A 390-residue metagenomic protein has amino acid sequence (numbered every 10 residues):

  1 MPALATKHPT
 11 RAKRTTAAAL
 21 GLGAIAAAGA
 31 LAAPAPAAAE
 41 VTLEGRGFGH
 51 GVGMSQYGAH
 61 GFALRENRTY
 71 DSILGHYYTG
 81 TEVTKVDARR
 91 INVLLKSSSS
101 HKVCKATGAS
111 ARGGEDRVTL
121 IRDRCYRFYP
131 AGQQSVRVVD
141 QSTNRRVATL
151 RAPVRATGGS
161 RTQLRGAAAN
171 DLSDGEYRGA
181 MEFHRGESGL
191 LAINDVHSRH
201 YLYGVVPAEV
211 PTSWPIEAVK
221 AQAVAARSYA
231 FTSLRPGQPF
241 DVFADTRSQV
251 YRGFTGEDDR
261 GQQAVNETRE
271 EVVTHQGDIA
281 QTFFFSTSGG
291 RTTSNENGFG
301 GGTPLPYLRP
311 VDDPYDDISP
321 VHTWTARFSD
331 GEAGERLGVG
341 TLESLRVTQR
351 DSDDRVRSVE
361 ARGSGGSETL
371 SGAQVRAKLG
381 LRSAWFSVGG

Functional and structural regions predicted by a protein language model:
P2-G390: Conserved, single-site charged/polar hotspot
